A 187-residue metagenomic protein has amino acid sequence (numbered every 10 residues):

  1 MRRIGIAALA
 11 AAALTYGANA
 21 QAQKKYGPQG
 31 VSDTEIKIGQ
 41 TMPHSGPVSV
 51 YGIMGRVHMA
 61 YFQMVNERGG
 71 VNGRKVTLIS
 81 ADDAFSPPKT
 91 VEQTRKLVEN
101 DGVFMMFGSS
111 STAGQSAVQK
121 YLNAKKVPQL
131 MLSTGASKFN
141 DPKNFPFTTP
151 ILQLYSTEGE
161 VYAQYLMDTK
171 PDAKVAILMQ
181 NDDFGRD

Functional and structural regions predicted by a protein language model:
M1-I36: Short, low-complexity disordered leader/linker segments with a strong preference for bacterial N-terminal type II
Y26-M59, A81-P88, S110-S111, L178-R186: Extracytoplasmic "Venus flytrap"
D33-E35, I53, G73, F85 (+3 more regions): Extracytoplasmic
E35-K37, G73-L78, K174: Residues at or immediately flanking beta-strands
Q40, Y61, Q93, G135 (+1 more regions): Hydrophobic alpha-helical segments typical of transmembrane helices and their membrane-interface/capping positions
Y61-V71, L166: Flexible, small-residue-rich helix->loop connector segments that border functional cores
K75-N100, E158-V161: Structural motif
P88, G102-D187: Extracytoplasmic ligand/sensor domains, especially the bilobed periplasmic-binding protein
